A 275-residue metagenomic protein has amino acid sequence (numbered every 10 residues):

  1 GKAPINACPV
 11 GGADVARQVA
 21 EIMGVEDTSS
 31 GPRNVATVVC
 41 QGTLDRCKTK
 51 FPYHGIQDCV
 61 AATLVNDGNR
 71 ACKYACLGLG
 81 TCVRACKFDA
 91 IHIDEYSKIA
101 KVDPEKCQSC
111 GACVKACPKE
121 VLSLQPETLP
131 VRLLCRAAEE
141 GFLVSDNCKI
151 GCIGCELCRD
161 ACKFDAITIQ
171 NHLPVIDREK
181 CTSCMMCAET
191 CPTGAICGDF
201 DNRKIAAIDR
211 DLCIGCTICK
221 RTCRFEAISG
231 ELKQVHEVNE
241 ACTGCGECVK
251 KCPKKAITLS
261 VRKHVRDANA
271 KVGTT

Functional and structural regions predicted by a protein language model:
G1-C213, T217-S229, Q234, K255 (+1 more regions): Ferredoxin-type iron-sulfur electron-transfer modules and their immediate structural context
E247: Cys/His-coordinated zinc-finger cores
K250-T258: Short metal-binding segments enriched for Cys and/or His
